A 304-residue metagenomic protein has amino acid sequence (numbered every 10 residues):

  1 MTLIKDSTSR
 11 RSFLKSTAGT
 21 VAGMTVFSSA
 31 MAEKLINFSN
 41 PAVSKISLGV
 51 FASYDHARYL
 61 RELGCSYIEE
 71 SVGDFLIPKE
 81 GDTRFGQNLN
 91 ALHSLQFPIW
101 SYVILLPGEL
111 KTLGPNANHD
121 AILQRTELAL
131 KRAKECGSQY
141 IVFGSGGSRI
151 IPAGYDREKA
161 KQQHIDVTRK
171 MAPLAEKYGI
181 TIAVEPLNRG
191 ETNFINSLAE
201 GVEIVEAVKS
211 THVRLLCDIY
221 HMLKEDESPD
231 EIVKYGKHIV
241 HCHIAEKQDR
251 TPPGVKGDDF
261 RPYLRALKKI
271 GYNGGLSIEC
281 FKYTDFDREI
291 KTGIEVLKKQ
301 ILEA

Functional and structural regions predicted by a protein language model:
T2-S47, A52-S66, G137, I195-C217 (+1 more regions): Histidine-acidic metal/acid-base catalytic patches
T17-G19, G23-T25, S29, E33-F38 (+1 more regions): Active-site acidic/histidine proton-transfer and metal-coordination neighborhood in alpha/beta enzyme cores
A52, R84, A121-R125, Q163-V167 (+2 more regions): Soluble or luminal CAZymes and related metallo-dependent hydrolases
A52-H56, V72-D74, L105-G108, G147-R149 (+4 more regions): Active-site-proximal loop/turn and secondary-structure-junction residues that shape catalytic pockets, frequently
A57-R58, G81-L95, R125-C136, R169-P173 (+2 more regions): Short amphipathic alpha-helices and their capping/turn segments at secondary-structure boundaries
S71-N90, S145-P152: Glycine-rich, proline-tolerant flexible connector loops at the mouths of alpha/beta enzymes
N88, L92-N118: Mid-chain, structured segments of secreted extracytoplasmic proteins
